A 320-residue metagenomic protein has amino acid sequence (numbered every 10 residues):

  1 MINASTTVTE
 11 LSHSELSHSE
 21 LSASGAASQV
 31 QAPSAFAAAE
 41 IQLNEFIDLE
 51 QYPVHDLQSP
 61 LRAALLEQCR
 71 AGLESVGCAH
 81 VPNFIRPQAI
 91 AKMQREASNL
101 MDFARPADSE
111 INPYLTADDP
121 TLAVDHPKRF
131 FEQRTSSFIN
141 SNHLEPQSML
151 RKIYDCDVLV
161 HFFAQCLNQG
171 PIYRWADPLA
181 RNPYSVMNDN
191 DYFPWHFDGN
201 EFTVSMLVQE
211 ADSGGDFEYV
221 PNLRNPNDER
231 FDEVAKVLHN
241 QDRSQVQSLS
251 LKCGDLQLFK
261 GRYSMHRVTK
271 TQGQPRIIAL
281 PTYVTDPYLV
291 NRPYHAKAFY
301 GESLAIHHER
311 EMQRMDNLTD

Functional and structural regions predicted by a protein language model:
M1-E74, L304-D320: Fe(II)/2-oxoglutarate
S28, A32-A63, E74, N83-V158: Non-heme Fe(II)-dependent double-stranded beta-helix
A79-I85, S250: Short amphipathic
F84, S185-M187, L207, K260-R262 (+1 more regions): Structured loops at beta-to-helix junctions and adjacent beta-edge loops in soluble globular domains
R86, N200, S213, G273-Q274: Short strand-connecting beta-turns/loops that link adjacent beta-strands
M101-R105, L167-P171, P287: A generic secondary-structure signal for well-formed alpha-helical elements
P146-R151, V160-L179, P183-L256, R292: Catalytic core of non-heme Fe(II) oxygenases with the double-stranded beta-helix
D216-D320: Catalytic core of Fe(II)/2-oxoglutarate
